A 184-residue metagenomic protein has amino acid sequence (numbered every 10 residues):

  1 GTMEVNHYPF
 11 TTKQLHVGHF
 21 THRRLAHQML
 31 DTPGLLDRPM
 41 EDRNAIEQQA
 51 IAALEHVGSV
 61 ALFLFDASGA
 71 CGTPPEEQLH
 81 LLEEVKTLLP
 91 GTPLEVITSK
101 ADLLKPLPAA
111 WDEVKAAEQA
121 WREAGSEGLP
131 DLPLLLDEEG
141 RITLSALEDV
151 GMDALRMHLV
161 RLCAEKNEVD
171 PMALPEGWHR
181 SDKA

Functional and structural regions predicted by a protein language model:
G1-V60, P108: Conserved G1/Walker A P-loop phosphate-binding module
Q14, N44-I51, P75-L79, D149-R156: Amphipathic alpha-helical transducer elements in NTP-driven molecular machines
Q28, G91-T92: Hydrophobic multi-pass inner-membrane translocation pores used for secretion and envelope-lipid/glycan export
T32-P33, A67-S68, K100-A101: Conserved Walker B
R38-D42, G72-E77, K105-W111: Conserved ATPase-coupling elements of RecA-like P-loop NTPase cores
D42-A70, H80-G91: Inter-motif core of Ras-like GTPase G domains
F63, V96-T98: Structural beta-sheet core signal
T92-E95, D102-K183: Canonical P-loop GTPase G-domain recognition
